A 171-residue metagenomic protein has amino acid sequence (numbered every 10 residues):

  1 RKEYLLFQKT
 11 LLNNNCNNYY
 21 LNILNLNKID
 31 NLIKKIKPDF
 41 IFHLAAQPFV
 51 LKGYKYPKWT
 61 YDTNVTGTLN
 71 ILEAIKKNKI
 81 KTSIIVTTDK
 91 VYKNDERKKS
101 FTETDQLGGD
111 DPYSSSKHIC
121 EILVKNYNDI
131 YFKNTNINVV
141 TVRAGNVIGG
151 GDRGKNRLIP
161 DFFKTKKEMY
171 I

Functional and structural regions predicted by a protein language model:
R1-G150: N-terminal Rossmann-like NAD(P)+-binding domain of SDR-like oxidoreductases, especially those catalyzing
H118, T135, I148-D161, E168-I171: Glycine/proline-rich active-site loop of Rossmann-fold NAD(P)-dependent oxidoreductases
L123-N126, D161, T165: Generic recognition of well-ordered alpha-helical segments
